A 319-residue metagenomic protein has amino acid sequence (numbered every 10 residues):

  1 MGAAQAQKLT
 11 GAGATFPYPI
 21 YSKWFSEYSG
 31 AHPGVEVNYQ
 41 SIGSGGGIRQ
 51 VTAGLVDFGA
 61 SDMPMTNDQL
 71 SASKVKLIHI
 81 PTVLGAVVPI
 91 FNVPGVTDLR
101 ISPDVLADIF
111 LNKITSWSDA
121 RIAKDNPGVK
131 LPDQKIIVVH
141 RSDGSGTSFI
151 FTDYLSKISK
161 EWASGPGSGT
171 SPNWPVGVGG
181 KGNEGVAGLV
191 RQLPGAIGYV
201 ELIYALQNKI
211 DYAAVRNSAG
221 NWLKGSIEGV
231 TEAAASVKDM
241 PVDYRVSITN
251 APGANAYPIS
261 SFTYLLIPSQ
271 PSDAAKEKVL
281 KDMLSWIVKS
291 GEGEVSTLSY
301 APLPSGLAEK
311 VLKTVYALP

Functional and structural regions predicted by a protein language model:
Q5-P319: Flexible loop/hinge segments at secondary-structure junctions
